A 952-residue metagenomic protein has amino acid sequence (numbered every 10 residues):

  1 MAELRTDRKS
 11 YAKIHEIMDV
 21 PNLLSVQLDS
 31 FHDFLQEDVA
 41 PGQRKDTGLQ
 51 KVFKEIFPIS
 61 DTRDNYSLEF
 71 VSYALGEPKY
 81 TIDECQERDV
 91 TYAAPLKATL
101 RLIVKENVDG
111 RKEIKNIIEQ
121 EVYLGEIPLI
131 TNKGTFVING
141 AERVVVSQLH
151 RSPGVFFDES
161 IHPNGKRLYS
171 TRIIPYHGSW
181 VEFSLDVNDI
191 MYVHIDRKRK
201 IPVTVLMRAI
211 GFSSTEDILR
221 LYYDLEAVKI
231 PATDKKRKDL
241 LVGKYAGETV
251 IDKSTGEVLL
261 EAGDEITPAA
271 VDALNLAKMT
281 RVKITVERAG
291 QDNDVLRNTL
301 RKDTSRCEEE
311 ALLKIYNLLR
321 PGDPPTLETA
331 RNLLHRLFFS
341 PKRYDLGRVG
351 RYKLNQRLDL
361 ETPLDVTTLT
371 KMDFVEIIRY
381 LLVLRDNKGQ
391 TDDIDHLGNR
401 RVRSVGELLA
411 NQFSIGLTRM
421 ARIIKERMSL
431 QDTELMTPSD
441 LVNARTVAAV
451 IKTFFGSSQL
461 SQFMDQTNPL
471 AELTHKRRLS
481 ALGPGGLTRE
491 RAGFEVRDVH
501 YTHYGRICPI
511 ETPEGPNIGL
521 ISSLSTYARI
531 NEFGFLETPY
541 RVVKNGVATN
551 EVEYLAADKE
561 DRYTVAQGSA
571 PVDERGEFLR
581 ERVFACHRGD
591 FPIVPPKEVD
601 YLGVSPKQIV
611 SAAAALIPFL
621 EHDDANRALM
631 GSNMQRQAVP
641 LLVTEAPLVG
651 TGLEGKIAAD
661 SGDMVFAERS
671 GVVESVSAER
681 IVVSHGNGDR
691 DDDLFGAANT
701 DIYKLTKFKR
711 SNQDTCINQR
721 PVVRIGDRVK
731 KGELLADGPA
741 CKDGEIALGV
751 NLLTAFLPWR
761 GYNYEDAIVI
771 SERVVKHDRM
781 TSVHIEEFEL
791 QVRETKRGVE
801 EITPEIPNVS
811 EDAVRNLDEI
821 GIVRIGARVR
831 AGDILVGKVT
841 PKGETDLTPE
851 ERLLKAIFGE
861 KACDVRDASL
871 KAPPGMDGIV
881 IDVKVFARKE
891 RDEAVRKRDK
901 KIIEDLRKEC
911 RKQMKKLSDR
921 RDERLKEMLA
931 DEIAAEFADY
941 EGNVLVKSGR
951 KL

Functional and structural regions predicted by a protein language model:
M1-S480, S525-P640, R690, M876 (+1 more regions): N-terminal non-catalytic structural scaffold regions of very large proteins
G125-P128, H500-I510: Short, hydrophobic/aliphatic alpha-helical segments
G140, G515, G671: Short, conserved catalytic/metal-binding motifs centered on acidic residues
G263-V271, A277, L408, G416 (+6 more regions): Conserved structured catalytic cores and adjacent interaction surfaces of nucleotide-binding/hydrolyzing enzymes
L482-E490: Active-site-adjacent loop/helix segments that line or gate small-molecule/cofactor pockets in enzymes
A492-V499: Short, basic/aromatic recognition patches
I507-E514, I521: Conserved helicase core region in the C-terminal RecA-like lobe
